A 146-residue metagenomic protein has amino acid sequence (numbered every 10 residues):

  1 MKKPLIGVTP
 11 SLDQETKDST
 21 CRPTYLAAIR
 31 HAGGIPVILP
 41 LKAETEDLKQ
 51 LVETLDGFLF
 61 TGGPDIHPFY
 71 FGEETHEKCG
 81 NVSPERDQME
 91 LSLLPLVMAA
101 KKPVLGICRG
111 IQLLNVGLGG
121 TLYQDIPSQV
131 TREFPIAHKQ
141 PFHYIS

Functional and structural regions predicted by a protein language model:
M1-I107, N115-L118, Y123, P127-S146: N-terminal beta1-alpha1 cap of cysteine-dependent amidohydrolase-like domains
I111: The feature captures the ABC ATPase H-loop/switch
